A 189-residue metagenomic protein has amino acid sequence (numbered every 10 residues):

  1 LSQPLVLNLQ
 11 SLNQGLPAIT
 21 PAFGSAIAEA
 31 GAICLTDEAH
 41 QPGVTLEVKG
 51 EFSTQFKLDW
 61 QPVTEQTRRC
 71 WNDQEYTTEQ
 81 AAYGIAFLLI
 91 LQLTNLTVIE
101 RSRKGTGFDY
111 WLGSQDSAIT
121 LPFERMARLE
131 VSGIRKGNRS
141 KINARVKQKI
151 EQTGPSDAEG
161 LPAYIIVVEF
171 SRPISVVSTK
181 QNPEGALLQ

Functional and structural regions predicted by a protein language model:
L1-W71, E75-T78, V176-Q189: Nuclease-adjacent, charged terminal/linker segments that flank catalytic cores
T45, K57, D109, R128-E130 (+1 more regions): Generic structural signal for residues positioned in beta-strands
R68-N72, E79-L93: Conserved mixed alpha/beta catalytic, RNA-binding, or beta-rich assembly cores of soluble enzyme, regulatory
A86-W111: A short acidic/basic microdomain associated with nuclease active sites
L96-T97, G105, E124-E184: Catalytic cores of nucleic-acid endonucleases
W111-S114, V176-S178: A short acidic (Asp/Glu
L112-L129: Active-site beta-strand-loop-beta-strand hairpin of nuclease catalytic cores that positions key catalytic residues
